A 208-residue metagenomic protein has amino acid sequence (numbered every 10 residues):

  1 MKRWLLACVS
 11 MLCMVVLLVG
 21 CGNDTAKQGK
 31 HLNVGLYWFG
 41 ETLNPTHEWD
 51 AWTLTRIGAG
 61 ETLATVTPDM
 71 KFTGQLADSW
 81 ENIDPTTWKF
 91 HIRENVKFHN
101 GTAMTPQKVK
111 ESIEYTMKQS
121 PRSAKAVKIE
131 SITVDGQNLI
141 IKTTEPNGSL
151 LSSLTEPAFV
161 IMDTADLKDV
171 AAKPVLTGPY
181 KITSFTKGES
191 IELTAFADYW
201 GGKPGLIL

Functional and structural regions predicted by a protein language model:
M1-L32, D166: Short, low-complexity disordered leader/linker segments with a strong preference for bacterial N-terminal type II
N23-N33, P85, L176, K203-I207: Immediate post-signal peptide segment of exported/extracytoplasmic ligand-binding proteins
Q28, G40-H47, K71-T73, S149-S152 (+2 more regions): Short, solvent-exposed loop/turn elements at domain surfaces
G35-I83, V175: N-terminal lobe/hinge region of extracytoplasmic solute-binding protein
K71, L154-L208: Gly/Pro-rich hinge or "lid" segments in bacterial periplasmic/extracellular proteins
D78-Q119, I140: Aromatic- and charge-enriched surface segment that lines or borders ligand/interaction sites
E81, A124-T164, P179, S184-T186: Surface-exposed binding/hinge segments that line and control ligand-binding clefts or catalytic entry sites
F90-E94, Q137-N147, L193-A195: Short, hydrophobic/aromatic-enriched beta-strand segments in well-ordered soluble domains
